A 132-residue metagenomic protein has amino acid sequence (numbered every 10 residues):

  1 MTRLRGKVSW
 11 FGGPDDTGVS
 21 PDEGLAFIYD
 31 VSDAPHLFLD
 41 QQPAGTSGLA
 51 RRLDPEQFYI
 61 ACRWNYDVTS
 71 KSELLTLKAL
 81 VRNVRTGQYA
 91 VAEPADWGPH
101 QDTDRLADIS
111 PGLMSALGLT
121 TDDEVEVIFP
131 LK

Functional and structural regions predicted by a protein language model:
M1-K132: Secreted/periplasmic proteins
